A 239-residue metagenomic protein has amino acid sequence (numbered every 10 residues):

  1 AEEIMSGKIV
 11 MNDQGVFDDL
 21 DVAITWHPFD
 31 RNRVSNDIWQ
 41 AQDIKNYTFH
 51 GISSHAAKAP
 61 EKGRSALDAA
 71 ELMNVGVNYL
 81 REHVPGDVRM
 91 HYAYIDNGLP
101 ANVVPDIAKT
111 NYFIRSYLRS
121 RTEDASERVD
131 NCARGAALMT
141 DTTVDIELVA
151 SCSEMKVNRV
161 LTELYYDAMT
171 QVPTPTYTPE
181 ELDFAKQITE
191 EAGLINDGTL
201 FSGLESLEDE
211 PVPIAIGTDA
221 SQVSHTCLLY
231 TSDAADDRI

Functional and structural regions predicted by a protein language model:
A1-P105: Histidine/acidic-residue-rich, glycine-tolerant segments that coordinate divalent metal ions
E3, E154-K156, V212-A215: Active-site glycine- and acidic-residue-rich loops that bind and position anionic ligands or nucleotide-like cofactors
Y47-G51, K109-S116, L148-V149: Short, hydrophobic beta-strand segments
S53-H55, I114-R121, C152-S153: A generic structural motif
P60-I95, P100-V103, L118-E147, M155-L182 (+2 more regions): Acidic-enriched catalytic cores of C-N bond-cleaving enzymes acting on peptides and small amides
Y166-T174, T178-L229: Acidic/histidine-rich
Y230-I239: Single conserved hydrophobic/aromatic residue that forms the stacking wall/gate of nucleotide- or nucleobase-binding
